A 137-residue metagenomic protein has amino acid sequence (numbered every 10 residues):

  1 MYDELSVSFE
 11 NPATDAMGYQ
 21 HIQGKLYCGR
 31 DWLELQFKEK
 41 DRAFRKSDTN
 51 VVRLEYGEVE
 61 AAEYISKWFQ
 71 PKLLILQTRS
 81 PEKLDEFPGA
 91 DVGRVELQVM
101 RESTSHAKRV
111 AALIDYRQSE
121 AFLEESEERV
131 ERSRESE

Functional and structural regions predicted by a protein language model:
M1-Q23, K46-E137: Acidic, Ser/Thr- and proline-rich intrinsically disordered linker/docking segments of eukaryotic scaffolds
I22-F37: Polybasic phosphoinositide-binding surfaces of eukaryotic membrane-targeting domains
F37-E39, E60: Glycine/serine-rich loop-strand microenvironments at binding/catalytic pocket rims
D41-F44: Short, solvent-exposed loop/turn segments at secondary-structure junctions
